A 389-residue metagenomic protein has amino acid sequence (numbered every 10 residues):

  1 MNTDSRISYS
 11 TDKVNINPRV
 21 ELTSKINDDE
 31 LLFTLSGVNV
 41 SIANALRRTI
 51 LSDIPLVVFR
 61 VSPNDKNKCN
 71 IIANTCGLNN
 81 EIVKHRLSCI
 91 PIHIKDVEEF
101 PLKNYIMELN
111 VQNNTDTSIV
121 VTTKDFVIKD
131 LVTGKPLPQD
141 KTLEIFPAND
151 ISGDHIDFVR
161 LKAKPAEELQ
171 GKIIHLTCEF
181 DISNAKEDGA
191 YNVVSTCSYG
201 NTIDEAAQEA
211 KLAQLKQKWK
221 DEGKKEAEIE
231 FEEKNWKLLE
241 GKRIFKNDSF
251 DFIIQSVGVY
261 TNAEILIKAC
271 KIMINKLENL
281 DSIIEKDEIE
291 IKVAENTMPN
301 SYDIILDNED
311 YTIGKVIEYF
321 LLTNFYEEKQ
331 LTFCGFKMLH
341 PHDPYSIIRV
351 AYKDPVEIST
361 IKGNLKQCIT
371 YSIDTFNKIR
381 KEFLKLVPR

Functional and structural regions predicted by a protein language model:
M1-R389: Protein-protein interaction/assembly regions in multi-subunit complexes
